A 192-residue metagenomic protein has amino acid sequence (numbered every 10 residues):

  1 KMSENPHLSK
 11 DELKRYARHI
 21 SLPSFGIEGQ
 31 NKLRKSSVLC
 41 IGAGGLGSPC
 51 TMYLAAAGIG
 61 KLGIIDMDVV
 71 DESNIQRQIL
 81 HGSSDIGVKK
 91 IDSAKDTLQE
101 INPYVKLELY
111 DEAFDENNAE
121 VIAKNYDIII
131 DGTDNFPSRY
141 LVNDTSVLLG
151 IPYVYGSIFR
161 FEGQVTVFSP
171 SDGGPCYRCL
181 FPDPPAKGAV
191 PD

Functional and structural regions predicted by a protein language model:
K1-D192: Adenine nucleotide-associated cytosolic modules
